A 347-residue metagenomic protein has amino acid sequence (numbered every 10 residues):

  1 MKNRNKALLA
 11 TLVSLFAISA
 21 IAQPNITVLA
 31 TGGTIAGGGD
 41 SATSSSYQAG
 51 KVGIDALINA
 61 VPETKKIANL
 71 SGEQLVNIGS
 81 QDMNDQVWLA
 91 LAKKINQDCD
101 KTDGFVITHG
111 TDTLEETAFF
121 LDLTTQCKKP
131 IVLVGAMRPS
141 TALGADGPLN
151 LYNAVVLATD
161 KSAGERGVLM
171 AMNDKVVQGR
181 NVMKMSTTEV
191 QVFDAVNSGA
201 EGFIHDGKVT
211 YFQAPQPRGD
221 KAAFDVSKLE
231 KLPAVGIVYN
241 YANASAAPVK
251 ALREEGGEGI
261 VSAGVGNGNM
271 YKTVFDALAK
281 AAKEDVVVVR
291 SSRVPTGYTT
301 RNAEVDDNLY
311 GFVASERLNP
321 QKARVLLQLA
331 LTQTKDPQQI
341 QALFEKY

Functional and structural regions predicted by a protein language model:
M1-L9: Bacterial N-terminal signal peptides that target proteins for export
A17-S19: N-terminal signal peptide c-region/cleavage motif recognized by signal peptidases
Q23-N96, D276, K280: ATP/NTP phosphate-donor binding region
P24, L29, G53, L57-P62 (+3 more regions): Accessory alpha-helical/coil subdomains and C-terminal extensions that flank or cap enzyme catalytic cores
T108-K129, M270-A279: Short Gly/Thr/Asp-enriched flexible loops that form oxyanion-binding sites at enzyme active sites
A118-L149, V155-T159, K283-S292: Short, acidic/small-residue loops that bind anionic groups at enzyme active sites
V134-H205: Internal gly/pro-rich beta-alpha loop/helix module that stabilizes soluble enzyme cofactors or their anionic handles
N267-Y347: C-terminal non-catalytic interaction/assembly regions of soluble proteins
